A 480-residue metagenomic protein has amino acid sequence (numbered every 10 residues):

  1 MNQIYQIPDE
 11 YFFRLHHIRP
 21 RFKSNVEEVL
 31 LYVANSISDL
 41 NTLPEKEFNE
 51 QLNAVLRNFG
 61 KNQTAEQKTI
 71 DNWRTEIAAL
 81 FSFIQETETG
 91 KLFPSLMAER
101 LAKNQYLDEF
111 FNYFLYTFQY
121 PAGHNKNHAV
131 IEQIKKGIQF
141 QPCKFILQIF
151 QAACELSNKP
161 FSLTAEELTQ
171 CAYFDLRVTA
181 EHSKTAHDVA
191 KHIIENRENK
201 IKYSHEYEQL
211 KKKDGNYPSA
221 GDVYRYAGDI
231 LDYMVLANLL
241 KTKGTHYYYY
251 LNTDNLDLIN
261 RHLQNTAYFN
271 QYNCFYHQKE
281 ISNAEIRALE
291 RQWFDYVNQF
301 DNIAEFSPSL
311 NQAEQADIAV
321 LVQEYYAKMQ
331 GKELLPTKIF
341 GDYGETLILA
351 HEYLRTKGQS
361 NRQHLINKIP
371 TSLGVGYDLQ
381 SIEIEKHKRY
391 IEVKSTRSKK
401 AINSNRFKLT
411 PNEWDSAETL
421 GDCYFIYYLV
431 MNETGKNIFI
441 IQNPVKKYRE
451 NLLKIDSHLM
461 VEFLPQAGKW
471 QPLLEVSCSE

Functional and structural regions predicted by a protein language model:
M1-E314: Donor-sugar nucleotide-binding helix/loop cap in glycosyltransferases
N53-L56, E206-D214, A319-T337: A short, surface-exposed helix-loop junction/capping segment
V55-L56, Y353-I382: A short acidic/basic microdomain associated with nuclease active sites
L310-A319, D342-I348: Replace "small metal-dependent catalytic modules" with "small catalytic or cofactor-binding modules
A327-H364: Acidic-basic catalytic patches of nuclease active cores, encompassing PD-(D/E)XK and other metal-cofactor nuclease
I348, E352, L379-S381, R389-R397: Conserved catalytic cores of phosphodiester-cleaving nucleases, focusing on short active-site segments
V393-N437: Catalytic cores of nucleic-acid endonucleases
Y424-E480: Domain-level recognition of nuclease-like catalytic cores that cleave nucleotide substrates
